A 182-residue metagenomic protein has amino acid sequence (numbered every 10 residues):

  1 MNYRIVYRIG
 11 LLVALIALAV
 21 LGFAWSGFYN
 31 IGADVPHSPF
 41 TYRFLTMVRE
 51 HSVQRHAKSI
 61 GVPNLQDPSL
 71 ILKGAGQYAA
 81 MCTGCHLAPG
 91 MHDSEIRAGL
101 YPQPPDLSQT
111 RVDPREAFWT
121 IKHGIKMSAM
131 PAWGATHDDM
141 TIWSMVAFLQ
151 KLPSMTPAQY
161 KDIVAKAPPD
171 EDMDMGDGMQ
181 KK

Functional and structural regions predicted by a protein language model:
N2-L72, G76, V112, W133-Q150 (+1 more regions): Periplasmic c-type cytochrome electron-transfer domains
G10-V13, L18, L72, S94 (+3 more regions): Short, well-ordered helical secondary-structure segments
L21, A158-K161: Short, solvent-exposed loop/turn and secondary-structure capping segments
H37-S38, S94, D106: Secondary-structure junction/capping motif
S52-V53, A57-L65, H86, I96 (+2 more regions): Generic signal for short, ordered secondary-structure residues within or immediately flanking folded domains
L72-A79, T83, V112-W119, T136 (+2 more regions): Sequence context surrounding c-type heme c attachment/ligation sites in exported
A75-P102, K126-A132, P153-A158: Periplasmic/extracellular electron-transfer cofactor-ligation site, primarily the c-type cytochrome heme-c attachment
G99-S154, K182: Extracytoplasmic electron-transfer domains, predominantly the class I c-type cytochrome c fold
